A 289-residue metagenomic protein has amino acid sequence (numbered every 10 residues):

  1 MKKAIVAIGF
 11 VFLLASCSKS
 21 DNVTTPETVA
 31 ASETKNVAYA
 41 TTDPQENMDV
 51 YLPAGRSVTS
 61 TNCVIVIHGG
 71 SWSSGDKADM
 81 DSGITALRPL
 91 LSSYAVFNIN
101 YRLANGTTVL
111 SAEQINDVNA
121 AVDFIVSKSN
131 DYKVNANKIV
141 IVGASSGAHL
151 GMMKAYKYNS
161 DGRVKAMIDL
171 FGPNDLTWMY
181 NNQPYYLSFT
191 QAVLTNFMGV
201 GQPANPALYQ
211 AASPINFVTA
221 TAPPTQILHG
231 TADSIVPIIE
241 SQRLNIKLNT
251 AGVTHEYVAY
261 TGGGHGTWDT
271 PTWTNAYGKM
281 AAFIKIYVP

Functional and structural regions predicted by a protein language model:
M1-A4: Positively charged n-region of N-terminal signal peptides that target proteins for export
V6-G9: Sec-dependent N-terminal signal peptides
L14-S16: C-terminal motif of bacterial Sec signal peptides marking the signal peptidase cleavage site
S18-P289: Alpha/beta-hydrolase superfamily serine-hydrolase fold, recognizing
